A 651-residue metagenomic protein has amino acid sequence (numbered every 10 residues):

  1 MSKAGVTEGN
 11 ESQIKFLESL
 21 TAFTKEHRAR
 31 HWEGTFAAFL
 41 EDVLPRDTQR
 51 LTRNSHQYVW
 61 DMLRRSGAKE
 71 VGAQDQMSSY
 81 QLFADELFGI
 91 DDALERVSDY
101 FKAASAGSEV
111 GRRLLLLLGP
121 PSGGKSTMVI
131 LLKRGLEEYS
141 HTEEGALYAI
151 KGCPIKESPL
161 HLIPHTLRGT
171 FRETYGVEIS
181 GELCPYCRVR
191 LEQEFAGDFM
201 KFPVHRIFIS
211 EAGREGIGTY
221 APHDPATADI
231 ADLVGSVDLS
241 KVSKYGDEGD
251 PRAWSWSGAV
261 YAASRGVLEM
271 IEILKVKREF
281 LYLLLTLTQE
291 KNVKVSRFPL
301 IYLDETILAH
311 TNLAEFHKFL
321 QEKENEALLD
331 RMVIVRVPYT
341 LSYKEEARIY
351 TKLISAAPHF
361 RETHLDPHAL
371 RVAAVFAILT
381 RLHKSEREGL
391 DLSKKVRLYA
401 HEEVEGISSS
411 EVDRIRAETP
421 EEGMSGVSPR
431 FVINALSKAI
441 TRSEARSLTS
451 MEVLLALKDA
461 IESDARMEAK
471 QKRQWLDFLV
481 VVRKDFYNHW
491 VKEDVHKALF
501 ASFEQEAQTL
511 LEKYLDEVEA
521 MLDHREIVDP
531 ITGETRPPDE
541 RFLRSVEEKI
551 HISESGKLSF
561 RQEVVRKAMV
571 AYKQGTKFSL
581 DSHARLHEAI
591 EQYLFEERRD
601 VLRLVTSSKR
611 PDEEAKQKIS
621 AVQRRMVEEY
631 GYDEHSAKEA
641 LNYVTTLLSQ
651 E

Functional and structural regions predicted by a protein language model:
M1-K3: Bacterial/eukaryotic Sec-type N-terminal signal peptides
G5-S55: Long, basic/Gly/Ser/Thr-rich N-terminal segments that mediate initial subcellular attachment or targeting
L40-E651: Conserved ASCE/P-loop NTPase catalytic core
